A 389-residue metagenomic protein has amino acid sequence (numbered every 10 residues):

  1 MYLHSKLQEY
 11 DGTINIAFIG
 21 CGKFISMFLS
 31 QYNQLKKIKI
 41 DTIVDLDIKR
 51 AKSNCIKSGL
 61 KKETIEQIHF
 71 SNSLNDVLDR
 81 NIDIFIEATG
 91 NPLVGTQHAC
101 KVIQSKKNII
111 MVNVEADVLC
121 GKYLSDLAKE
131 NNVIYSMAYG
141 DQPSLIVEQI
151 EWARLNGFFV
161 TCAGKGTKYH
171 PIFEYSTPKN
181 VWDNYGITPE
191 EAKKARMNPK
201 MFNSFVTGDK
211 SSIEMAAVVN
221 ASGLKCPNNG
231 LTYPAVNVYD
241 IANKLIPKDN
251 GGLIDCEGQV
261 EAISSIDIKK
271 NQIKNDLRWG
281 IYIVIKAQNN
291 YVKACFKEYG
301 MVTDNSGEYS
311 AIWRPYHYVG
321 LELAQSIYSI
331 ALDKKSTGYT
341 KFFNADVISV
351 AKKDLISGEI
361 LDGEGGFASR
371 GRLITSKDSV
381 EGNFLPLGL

Functional and structural regions predicted by a protein language model:
M1-L7, N184, T188-L389: C-terminal catalytic/substrate-binding lobe primarily of soluble NAD(P)-dependent oxidoreductases
M1-S58: N-terminal Rossmann-like dinucleotide-binding module
L46-I48, G90, V114-D117, G140-D141 (+2 more regions): Short, ordered loop/turn segments at secondary-structure junctions
D47-R80: Conserved N-terminal Rossmann-fold NAD(P) cofactor-binding segment
D76-A88, P92-M111: Rossmann-fold NAD(P) dinucleotide-binding segment
V94-K101, S105, N113-V133, A138-D141 (+1 more regions): Rossmann-fold NAD(P)-binding glycine/threonine-rich loop
S136-V206: Rossmann-like NAD(P)H-binding beta-loop-alpha module
